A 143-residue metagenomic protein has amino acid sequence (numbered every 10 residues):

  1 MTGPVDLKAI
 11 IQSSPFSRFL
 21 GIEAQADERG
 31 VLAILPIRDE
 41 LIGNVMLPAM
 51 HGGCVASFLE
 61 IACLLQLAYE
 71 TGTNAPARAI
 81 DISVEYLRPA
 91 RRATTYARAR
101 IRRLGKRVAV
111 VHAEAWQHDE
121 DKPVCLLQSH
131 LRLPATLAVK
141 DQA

Functional and structural regions predicted by a protein language model:
M1-P15: N-proximal, solvent-exposed amphipathic alpha-helical segments enriched in charged/polar residues
P15-S17, V108: Short solvent-exposed loop/turn micro-motifs enriched in small/polar/acidic residues
R18-L20, R29-V31, P76-I82, A93 (+1 more regions): A generic structural signal for short beta-strands and their flanking turns/coil linkers
L20-A49: Catalytic strand-loop segment that frames the active site of acyl-thioester-processing enzymes
L35-I37, Y86, L133: Hydrophobic residues in beta-strands and at strand termini
M46-E60, L64, A79: Compact, glycine-rich, soluble single-domain proteins
L64-Y96, I101: Hydrophobic beta-strand-centered segment that forms part of the acyl-chain substrate-binding groove
P89-R92, Y96-A143: HotDog/MaoC-like acyl-thioester-processing domains
